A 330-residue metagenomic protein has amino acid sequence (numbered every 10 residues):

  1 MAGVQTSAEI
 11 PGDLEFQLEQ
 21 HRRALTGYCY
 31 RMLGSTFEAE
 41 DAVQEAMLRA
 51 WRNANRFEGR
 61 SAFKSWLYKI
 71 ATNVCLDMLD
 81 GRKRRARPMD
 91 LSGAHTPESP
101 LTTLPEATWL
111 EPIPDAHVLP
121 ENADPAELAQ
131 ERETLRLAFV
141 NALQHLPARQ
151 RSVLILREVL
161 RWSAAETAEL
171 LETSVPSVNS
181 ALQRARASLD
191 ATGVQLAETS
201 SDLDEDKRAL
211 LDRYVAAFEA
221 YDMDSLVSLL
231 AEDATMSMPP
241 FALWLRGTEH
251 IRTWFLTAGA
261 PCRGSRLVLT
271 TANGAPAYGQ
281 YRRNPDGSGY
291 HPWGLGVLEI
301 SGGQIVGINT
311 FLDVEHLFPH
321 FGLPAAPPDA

Functional and structural regions predicted by a protein language model:
G3-G27, F37-E40, W51: A short, charge-rich alpha-helical start-of-domain segment used by transcription regulators
E9, Q20, W109-Q150, D204-R208 (+2 more regions): Amphipathic alpha-helical segment used for protein-protein interaction
S35, M47-F63, D77-A86, Q144 (+1 more regions): Sigma70-family region 2
D41-L48, S61-N73: Structural recognition of an alpha-helix C-terminal capping motif at a helix-to-coil junction
T72-D90, P97-E106, A191: Arg/Lys-rich amphipathic alpha helix in sigma70-family domain 2
Q144, A148-S152, L156-S177: Helix-turn-helix DNA-binding module
A164, E169-L170, V175-R266: Solvent-exposed, charged amphipathic helical/linker segments at domain boundaries
R252-A330: Low-complexity, glycine/alanine/valine/leucine- and proline-rich hydrophobic stretches
